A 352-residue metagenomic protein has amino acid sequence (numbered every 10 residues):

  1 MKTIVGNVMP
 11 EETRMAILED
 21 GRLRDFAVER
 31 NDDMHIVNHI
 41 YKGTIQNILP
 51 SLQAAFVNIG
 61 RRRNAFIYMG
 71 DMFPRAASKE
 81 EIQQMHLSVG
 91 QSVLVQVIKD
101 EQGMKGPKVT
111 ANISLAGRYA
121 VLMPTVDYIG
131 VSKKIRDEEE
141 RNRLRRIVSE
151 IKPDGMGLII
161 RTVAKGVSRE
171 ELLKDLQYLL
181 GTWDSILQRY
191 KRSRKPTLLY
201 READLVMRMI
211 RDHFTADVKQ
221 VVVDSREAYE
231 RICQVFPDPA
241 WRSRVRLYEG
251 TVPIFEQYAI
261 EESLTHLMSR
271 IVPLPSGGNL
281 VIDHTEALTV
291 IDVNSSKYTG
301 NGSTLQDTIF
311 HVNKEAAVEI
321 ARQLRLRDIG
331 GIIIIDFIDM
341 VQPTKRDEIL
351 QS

Functional and structural regions predicted by a protein language model:
M1-S352: DE-rich acidic low-complexity regions and acidic surface loops
